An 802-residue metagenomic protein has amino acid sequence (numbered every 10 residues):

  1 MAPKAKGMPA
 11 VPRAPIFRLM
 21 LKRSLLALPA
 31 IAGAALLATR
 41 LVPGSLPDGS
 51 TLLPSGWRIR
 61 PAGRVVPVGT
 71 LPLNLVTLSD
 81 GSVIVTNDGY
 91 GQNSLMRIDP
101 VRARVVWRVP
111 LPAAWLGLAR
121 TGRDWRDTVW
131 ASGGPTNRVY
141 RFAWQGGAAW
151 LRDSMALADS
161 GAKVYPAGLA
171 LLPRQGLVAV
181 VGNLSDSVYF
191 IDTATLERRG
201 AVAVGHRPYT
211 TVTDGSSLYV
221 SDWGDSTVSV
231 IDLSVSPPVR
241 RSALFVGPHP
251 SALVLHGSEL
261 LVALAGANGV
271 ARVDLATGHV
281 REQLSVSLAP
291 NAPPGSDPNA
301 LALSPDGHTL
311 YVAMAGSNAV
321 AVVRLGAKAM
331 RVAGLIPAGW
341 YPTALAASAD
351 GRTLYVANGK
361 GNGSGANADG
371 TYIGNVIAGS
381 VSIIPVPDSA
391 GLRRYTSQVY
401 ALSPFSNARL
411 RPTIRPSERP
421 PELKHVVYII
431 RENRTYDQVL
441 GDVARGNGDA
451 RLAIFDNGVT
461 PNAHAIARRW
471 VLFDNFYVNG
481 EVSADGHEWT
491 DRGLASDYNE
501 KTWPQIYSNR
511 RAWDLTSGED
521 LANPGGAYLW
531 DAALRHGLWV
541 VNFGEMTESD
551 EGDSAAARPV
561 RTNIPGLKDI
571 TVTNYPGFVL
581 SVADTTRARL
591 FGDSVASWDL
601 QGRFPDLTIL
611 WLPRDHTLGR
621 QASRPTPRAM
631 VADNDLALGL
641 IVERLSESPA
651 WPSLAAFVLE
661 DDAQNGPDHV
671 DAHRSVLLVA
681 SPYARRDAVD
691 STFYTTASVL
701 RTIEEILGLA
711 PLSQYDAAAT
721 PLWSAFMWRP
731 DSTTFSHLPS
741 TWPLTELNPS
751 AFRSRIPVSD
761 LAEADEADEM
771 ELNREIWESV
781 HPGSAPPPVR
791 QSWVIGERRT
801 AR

Functional and structural regions predicted by a protein language model:
K4-K6, K22: Intrinsically disordered, low-complexity polyampholyte segments enriched for Lys and acidic residues
R23, P29, G33-I414, R419: Predominantly soluble domains enriched in secretory-pathway, periplasmic, or organellar proteins
R394-R802: N-terminal pro-sequences and low-complexity stem/linker regions of secreted or lumenal proteins
